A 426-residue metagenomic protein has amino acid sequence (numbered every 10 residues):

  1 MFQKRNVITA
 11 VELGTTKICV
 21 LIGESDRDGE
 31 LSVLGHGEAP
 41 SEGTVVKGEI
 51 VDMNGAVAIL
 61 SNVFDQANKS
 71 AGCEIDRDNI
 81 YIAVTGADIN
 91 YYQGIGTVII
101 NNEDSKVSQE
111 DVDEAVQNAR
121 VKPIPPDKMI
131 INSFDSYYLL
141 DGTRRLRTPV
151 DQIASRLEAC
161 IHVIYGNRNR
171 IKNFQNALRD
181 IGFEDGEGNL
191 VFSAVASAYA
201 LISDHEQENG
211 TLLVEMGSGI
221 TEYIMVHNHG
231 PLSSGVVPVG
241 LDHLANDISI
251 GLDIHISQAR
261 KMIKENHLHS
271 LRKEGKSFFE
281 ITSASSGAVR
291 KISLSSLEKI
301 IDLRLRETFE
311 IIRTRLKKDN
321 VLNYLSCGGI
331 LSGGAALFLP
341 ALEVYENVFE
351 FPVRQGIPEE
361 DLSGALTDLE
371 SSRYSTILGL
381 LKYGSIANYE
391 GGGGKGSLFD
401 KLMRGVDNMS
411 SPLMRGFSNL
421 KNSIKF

Functional and structural regions predicted by a protein language model:
M1-K17, L21-T211, H255-S257, K261 (+3 more regions): Nucleotide/phosphate-binding catalytic cleft detector across ATP-hydrolyzing and phosphate-transferring enzymes
V11, V20, I82, L178 (+5 more regions): Residue-level signature of catalytic and energy-coupling elements of molecular machines, predominantly ATP/GTP-dependent
V11-K17, V84-T85, L213-I220, V226-H229 (+2 more regions): A short acidic Gly-Thr/Ser loop motif
T16, G166, H267-S270, Y324-V348: Glycine-rich phosphate-binding loops at beta-strand->alpha-helix junctions
D26, R179, Q207, N228 (+1 more regions): Short, solvent-exposed amphipathic alpha-helical segments in soluble enzyme and RNA/protein-processing domains
Q109-E110, V348-I377: Conserved phosphate-binding/catalytic loops in two-lobed NTP-binding clefts
L232-S233, N246, S293-L297, E360-T367 (+1 more regions): Short beta-alpha connecting loops at secondary-structure transitions that line or flank enzyme active sites
P238-R260: A conserved active-site cap/scaffold subdomain adjacent to cofactor or substrate pockets
